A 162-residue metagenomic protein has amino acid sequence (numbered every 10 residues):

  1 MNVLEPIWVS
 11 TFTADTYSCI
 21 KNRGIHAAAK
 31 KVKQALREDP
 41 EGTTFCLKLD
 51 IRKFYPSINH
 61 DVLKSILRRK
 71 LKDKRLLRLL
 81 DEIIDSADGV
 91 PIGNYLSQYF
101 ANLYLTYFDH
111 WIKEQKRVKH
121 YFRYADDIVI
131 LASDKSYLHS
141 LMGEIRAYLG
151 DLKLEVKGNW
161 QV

Functional and structural regions predicted by a protein language model:
M1-L4, I145: PAPS/PAP-binding and catalytic site of the sulfotransferase fold
P6, S10-D15: Charged boundary/loop elements
A14-D15, A27-V162: Conserved polymerase palm-domain catalytic core
I20-I25: Active-site beta-loop-alpha junctions of metal-dependent nucleic acid enzymes, especially the RNase H-like/DDE
